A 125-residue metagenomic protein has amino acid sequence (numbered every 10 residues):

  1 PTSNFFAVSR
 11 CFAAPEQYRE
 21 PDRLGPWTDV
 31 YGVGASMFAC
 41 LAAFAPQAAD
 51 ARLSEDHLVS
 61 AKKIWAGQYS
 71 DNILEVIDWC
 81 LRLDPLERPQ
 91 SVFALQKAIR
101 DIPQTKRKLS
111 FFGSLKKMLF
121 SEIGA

Functional and structural regions predicted by a protein language model:
P1, G34, S121-A125: Proteins with a high burden of low-complexity, intrinsically disordered sequence enriched in S/T/G/P/A and R, requiring
P1-A7: Regulatory activation segment
C11-K106: C-terminal lobe helix-coil module of Hanks-type protein kinase domains
K106-A125: Regulatory extensions appended to serine/threonine kinase catalytic cores
